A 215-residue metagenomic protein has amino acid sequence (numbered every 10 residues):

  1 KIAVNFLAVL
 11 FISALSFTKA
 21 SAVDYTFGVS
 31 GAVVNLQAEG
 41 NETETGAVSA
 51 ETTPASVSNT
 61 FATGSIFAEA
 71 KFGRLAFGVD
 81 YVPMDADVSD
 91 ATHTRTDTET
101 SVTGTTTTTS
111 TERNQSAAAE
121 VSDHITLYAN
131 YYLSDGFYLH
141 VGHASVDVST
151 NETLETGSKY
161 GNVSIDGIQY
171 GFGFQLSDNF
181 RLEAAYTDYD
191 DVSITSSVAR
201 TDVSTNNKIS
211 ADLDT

Functional and structural regions predicted by a protein language model:
K1-D24: Cleavable N-terminal export/targeting peptides
K19-A91, T100-T111, I125, G136-L139 (+3 more regions): Short glycine/proline- and aromatic-enriched beta-strand/turn motifs that initiate or cap beta-hairpins
E51-P54, D87-S89, V102, S164 (+2 more regions): Predominantly the C-terminal beta-signal and adjacent terminal strand-loop region of outer-membrane beta-barrel
I66-A68, L127-A129, Y170-F172, L182: Membrane-embedded beta-strands of outer-membrane beta-barrel proteins, especially the hydrophobic/small aromatic
A70-F72, Y131-D135, F174-D178, Y186: Residue-level signature of outer-membrane beta-barrel architecture
N114-Q115: Intein modules and their embedded homing endonuclease domains
T150, L154, S158-G173: Acidic, glycine-rich flexible loop segments
